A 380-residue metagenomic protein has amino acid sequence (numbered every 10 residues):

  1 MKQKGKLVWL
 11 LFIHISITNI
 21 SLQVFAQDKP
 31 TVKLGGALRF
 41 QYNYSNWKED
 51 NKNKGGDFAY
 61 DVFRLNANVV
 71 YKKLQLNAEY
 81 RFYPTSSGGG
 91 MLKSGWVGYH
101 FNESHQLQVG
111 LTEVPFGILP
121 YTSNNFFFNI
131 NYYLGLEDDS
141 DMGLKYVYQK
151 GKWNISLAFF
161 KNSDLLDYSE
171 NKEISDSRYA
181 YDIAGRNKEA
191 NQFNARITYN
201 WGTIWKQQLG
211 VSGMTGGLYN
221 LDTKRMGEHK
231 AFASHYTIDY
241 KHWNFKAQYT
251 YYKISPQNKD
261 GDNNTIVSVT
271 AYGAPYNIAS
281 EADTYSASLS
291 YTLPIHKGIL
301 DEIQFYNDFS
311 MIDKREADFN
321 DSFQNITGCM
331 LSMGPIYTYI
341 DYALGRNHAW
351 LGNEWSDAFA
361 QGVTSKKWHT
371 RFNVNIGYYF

Functional and structural regions predicted by a protein language model:
D28-S45, K54-L166, T198-G202, S286 (+1 more regions): Outer membrane beta-barrel
V32-F40, L76-A78, L107-V109, I155-L157 (+8 more regions): Transmembrane beta-strands of outer-membrane beta-barrel proteins
A37-N43, R81-Y83, T112-V114, F160-N162 (+5 more regions): Outer-membrane beta-barrel pore domains and translocons
Q41-K54, Q106-L144, Y148-N154, A247-A274 (+2 more regions): Outer-membrane beta-barrel translocator/channel fold
N46-N53, S87-K93, P120-F126, D167-I174 (+4 more regions): Outer-membrane beta-barrel translocator domains and adjoining extracellular loop/strand segments of Gram-negative
K52-A59, T85-M91, Y133-D138, I183-E189 (+5 more regions): Replace "Gram-negative outer membrane beta-barrel proteins" with "bacterial and organellar outer membrane beta-barrel
Y199, T203-R315, Y378: Detector for outer-membrane/organellar transmembrane beta-barrel domains, recognizing the amphipathic beta-strand
L289, K366-F380: Outer-membrane beta-barrel "beta-signal"
